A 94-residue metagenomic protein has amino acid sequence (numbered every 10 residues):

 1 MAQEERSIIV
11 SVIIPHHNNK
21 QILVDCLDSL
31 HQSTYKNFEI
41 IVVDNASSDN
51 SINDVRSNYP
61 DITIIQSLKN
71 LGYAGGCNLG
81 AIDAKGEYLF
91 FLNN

Functional and structural regions predicted by a protein language model:
M1-Q32: N-proximal low-complexity "stem/linker" segments adjacent to membrane-targeting elements
I8-V10, H31-V42, I62-T63: Short loop->beta transition adjacent to catalytic acidic/histidine clusters or analogous donor-positioning motifs
V24, D49-S57: Acidic helix N-cap motif at the loop->helix transition within catalytic regions of sugar-transfer enzymes
S29, D44-I52, K69: A conserved acidic beta->alpha catalytic loop
N45, L92-N94: Active-site acidic Asp-centered loop
S67-A84: Glycine-rich, basic loop-to-helix element that forms the pyrophosphate-binding segment of sugar-nucleotide handling
L89: Short aromatic/hydrophobic "clamp" motif used to bind/position activated sugar donors
